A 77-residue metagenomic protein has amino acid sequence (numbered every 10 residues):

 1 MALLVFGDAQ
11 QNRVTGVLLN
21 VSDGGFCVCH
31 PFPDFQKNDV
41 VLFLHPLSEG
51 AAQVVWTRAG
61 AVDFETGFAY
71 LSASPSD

Functional and structural regions predicted by a protein language model:
M1-D77: Structured alpha-helical
